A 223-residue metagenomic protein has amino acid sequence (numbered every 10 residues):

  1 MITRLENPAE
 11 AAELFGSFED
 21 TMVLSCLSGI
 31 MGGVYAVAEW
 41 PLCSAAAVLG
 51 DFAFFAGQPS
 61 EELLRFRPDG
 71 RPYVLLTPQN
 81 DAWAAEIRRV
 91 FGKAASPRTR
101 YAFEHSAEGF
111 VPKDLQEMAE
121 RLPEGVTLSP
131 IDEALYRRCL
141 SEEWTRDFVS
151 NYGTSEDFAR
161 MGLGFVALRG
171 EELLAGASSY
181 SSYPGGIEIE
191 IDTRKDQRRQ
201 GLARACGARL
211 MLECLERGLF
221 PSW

Functional and structural regions predicted by a protein language model:
M1-T21, G109-S155: Short amphipathic alpha-helix that is part of the acyltransferase structural core
L27-L42, E156-F165, I187: A short helix-loop-beta-strand connector motif used in the catalytic cores of GNAT acetyltransferases and, in some
G32-R137: Acyl-donor-binding surface of acyltransferase catalytic domains
E61-F66, I189, R199-E216: Conserved acetyl-CoA-binding loop-helix of GNAT-fold acetyltransferases
N151-T154, A208, W223: Tryptophan-centric aromatic hotspots in well-structured domains and transmembrane helices
G153-R194: A conserved beta-strand-loop-helix scaffold within acyl/acetyltransferase catalytic domains
L168, E213-F220: Long, hydrophobic N-terminal alpha-helical segment
I191, P221-W223: Conserved hydrophobic beta-strand within the GNAT/NAT acetyltransferase core sheet that lines the active-site cleft
